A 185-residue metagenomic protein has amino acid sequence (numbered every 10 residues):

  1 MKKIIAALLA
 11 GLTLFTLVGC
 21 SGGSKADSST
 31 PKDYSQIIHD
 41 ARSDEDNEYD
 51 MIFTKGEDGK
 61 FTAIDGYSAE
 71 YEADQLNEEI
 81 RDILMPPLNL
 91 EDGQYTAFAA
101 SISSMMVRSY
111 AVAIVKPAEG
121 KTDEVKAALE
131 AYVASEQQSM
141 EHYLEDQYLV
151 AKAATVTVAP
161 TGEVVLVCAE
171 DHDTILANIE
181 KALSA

Functional and structural regions predicted by a protein language model:
M1-I4, L8-G11: Positively charged n-region of N-terminal signal peptides that target proteins for export
F15-G19: C-terminal motif of bacterial Sec signal peptides marking the signal peptidase cleavage site
S21-S24: Bacterial signal peptide processing site
D27-E48: Post-signal peptide N-terminal segment of mature Sec-exported envelope proteins
P31, S35-I38, V112, T122 (+3 more regions): Extracytoplasmic/secreted envelope proteins and their assembly/folding machinery, especially bacterial periplasmic
K60-Y110, E124-V125, A151-A153: Short, compositionally biased low-complexity segments enriched in polar/charged residues
S104-M105, I114-K116, Q147-A185: A short, solvent-exposed beta-edge/loop patch
T122-P160: Short Gly/Thr-rich strand-loop-strand
